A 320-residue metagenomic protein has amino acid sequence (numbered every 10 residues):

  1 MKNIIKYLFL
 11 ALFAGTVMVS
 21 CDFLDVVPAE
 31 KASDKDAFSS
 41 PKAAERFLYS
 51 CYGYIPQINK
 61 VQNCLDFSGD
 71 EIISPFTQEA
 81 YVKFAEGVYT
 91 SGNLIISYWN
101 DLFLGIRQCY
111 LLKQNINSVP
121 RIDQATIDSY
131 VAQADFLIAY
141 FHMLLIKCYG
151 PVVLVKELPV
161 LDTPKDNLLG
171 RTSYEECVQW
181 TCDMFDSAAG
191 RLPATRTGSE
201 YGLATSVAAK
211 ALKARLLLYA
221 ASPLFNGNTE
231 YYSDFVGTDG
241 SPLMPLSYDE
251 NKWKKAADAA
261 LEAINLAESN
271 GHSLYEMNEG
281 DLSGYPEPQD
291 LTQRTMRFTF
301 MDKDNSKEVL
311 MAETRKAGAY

Functional and structural regions predicted by a protein language model:
M1-A29: Bacterial Sec-dependent N-terminal signal peptides
C21-S68: Membrane-proximal, proline-rich intrinsically disordered regions
S40-Q57, T77-Y149, T163-Y201: Conserved, well-structured interaction surfaces
K42, L158, R196, E313-A317: Short, flexible loop/turn elements at secondary-structure junctions
I146-K147, V153, Y219-N228: Short coil/turn linking the two alpha-helices of tandem helical-hairpin repeats
K210-L216: TPR/Sel1-like alpha-solenoid repeat signature
Y219, D249-Y320: Polar, glycine-rich mid-to-C-terminal structural blocks that act as macromolecule-binding/assembly scaffolds
G227-S247: A solvent-exposed, charged loop/short amphipathic helix patch at secondary-structure junctions
